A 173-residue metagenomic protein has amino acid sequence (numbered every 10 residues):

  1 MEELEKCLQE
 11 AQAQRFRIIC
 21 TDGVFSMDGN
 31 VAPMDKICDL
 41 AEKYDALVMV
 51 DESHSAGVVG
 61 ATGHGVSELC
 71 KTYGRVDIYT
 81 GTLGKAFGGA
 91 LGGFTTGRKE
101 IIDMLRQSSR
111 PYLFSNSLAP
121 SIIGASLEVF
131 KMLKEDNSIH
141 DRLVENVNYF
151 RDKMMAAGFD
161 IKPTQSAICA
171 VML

Functional and structural regions predicted by a protein language model:
M1-V50: Active-site phosphate-binding strand-loop segment of PLP-dependent enzymes
R17, S115-N116, D160-Q165: Short beta-strand
M27, A56-G57: Catalytic P-loop NTPase motifs of RecA-like helicase/translocase cores
T62, E68-M104: Active-site PLP attachment segment
L91-G92, S109-L118: A short glycine-threonine-serine/GTX helix/turn-capping micro-motif
S121-D141, D152-M155: Amphipathic alpha-helix from the class-I
D141-F150, M155-L173: Conserved PLP-binding catalytic core of the aspartate aminotransferase-like
